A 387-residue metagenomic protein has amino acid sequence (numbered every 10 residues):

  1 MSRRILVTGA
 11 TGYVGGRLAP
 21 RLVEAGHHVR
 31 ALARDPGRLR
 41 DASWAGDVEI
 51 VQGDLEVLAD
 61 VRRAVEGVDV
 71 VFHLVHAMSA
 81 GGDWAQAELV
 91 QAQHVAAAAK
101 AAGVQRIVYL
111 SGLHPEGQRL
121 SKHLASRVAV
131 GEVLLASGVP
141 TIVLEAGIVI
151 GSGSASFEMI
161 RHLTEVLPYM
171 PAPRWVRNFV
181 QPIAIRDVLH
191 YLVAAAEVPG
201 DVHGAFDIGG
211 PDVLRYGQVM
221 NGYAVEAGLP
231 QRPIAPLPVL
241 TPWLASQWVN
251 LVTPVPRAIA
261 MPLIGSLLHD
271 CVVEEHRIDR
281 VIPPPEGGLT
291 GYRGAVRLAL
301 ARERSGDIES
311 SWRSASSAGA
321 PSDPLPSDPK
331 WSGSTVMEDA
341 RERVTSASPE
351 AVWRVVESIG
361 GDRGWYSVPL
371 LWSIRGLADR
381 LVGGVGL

Functional and structural regions predicted by a protein language model:
R3-H27: N-terminal Rossmann NAD(P)H-binding glycine-rich loop of SDR-like oxidoreductase domains
T8, L32, L74-V75, I107-G112 (+1 more regions): SDR active-site strand-loop-helix element
L18, A25, A42, G117-L229 (+2 more regions): Oxidoreductase cofactor-interface core, primarily capturing Rossmann-like NAD(P)-dependent enzymes
H27-R34: Conserved glycine-rich Rossmann-like NAD(P)H-binding loop of the short-chain dehydrogenase/reductase
G37-A102, G112-G117: NAD(P)H-binding glycine-rich loop region in Rossmannoid oxidoreductase-like domains and their noncatalytic homologs
A101-R106, V139: A short helix->loop->beta-strand "cap" motif at the edges of active sites that frequently abuts
A195-P262, D270-R341: Mid/C-terminal beta-alpha module of Rossmann-like enzyme folds, strongest in SDR-family dehydrogenases/epimerases
V344-L387: Glycine-rich portal/gate segments that line the openings of hydrophobic small-molecule binding cavities
